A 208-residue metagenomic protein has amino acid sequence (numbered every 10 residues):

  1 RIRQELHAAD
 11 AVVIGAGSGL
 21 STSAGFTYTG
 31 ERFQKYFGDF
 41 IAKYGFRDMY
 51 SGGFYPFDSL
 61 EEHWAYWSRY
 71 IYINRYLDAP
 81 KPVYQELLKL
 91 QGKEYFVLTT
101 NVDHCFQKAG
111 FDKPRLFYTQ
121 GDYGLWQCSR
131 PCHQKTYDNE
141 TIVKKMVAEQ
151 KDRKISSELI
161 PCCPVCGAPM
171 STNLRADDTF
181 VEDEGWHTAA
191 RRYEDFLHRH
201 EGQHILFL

Functional and structural regions predicted by a protein language model:
R1-F207: Conserved catalytic alpha/beta core of Sir2/sirtuin-type deacylases, generalized to analogous enzyme cores that bind
